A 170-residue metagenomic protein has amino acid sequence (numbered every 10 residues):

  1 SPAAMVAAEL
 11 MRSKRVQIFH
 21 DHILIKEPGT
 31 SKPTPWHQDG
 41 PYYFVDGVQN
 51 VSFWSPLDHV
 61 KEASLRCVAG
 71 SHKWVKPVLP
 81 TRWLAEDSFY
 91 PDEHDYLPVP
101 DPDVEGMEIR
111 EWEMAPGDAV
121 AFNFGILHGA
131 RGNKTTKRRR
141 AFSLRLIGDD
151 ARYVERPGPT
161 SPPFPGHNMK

Functional and structural regions predicted by a protein language model:
S1-A4, G29-Y42: Short acidic (Asp/Glu) patches
S1-D21, L57, C67, A85: Signature of the catalytic double-stranded beta-helix
H20-P28: Short, glycine/charge-rich beta-strand/loop segments that flank catalytic centers and engage negatively charged groups
W36-Q38, D92-E108, R138, P157-P163: Short, surface-exposed loop/helix-turn segments at secondary-structure junctions that function as lids/hinges flanking
H37, F44-K61, E113-P116, A121 (+1 more regions): Short, conserved beta-strand element in jelly-roll/cupin
D39-P41, N50, H128-N133: Glycine-rich phosphate/pyrophosphate-binding beta-alpha loops
V60-L127: Double-stranded beta-helix
P77-W83, P116-A121, G125-K170: Non-heme Fe(II)/2-oxoglutarate
